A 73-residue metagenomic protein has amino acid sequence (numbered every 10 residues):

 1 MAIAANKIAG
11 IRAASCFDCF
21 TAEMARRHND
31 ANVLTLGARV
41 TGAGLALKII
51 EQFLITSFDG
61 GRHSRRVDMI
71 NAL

Functional and structural regions predicted by a protein language model:
M1-A4: Short glycine/serine/threonine-rich phosphate/pyrophosphate-binding segments that cradle anionic phosphate groups
I8, A13, C19-L73: C-terminal binding/interaction regions
